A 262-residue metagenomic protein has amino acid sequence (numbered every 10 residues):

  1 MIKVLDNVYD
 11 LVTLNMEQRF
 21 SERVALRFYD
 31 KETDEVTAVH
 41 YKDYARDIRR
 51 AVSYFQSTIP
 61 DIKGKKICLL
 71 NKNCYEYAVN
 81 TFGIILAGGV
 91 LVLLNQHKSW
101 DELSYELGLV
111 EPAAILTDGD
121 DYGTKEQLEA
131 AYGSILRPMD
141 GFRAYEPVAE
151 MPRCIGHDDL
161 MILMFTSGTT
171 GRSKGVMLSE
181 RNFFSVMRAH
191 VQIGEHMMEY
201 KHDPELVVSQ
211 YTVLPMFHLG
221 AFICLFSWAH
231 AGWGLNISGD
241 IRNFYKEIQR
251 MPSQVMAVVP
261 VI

Functional and structural regions predicted by a protein language model:
M1-T58, K63, F82, G108: N-lobe entry segment of adenylate-forming
S21-V24, V148-F165, G171-R172, E199-S209: Conserved pre-ATP/AMP-binding loop-to-beta segment of ANL
D34-V39, V52-K98, V213: Conserved AMP-binding/adenylate-forming
A38-K42, M161-R188: Conserved AMP-binding A3 loop
I67, I84, L160, T166-T169 (+2 more regions): Conserved S/T- and glycine-rich ATP-binding loop of Class I adenylate-forming
N71-K72, V92-L107, G119-Y122, W233-S253: ATP-dependent adenylate-forming carboxylate-activation enzymes
F82, L86-G156: Structural core segment of the AMP-binding/adenylate-forming
F184-S209, M216-I262: Conserved AMP-binding/adenylation subdomain of ANL enzymes
